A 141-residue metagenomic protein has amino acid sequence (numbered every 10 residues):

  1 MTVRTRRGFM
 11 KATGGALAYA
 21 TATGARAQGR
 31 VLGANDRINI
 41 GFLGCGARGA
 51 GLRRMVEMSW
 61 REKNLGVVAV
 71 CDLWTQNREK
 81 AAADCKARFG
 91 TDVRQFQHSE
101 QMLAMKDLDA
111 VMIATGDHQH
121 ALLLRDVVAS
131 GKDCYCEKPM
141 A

Functional and structural regions predicted by a protein language model:
M1-C134: N-terminal glycine-/serine-/threonine-rich beta1-alpha1-beta2 phosphate-ribose binding loop of Rossmann-like
M140-A141: Rossmann-fold NAD(P)-binding glycine/threonine-rich loop
